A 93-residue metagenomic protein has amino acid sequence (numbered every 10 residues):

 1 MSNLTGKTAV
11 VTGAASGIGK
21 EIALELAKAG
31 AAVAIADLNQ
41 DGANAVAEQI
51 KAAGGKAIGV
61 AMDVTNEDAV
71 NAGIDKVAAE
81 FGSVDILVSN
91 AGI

Functional and structural regions predicted by a protein language model:
N3-A34: Canonical Rossmann dinucleotide-binding motif of NAD(H)/NADP(H)-dependent dehydrogenases/reductases, specifically
T5, A53-K56, K76-L87: A glycine-rich helix->loop->beta "capping" turn within Rossmann-like NAD(P)(H)-dependent oxidoreductase domains
T12-G13, V84-A91: Rossmann-fold scaffold of SDR-type NAD(P)-dependent oxidoreductases
K20-L24, Q40, A47: A generic structural signal for short, well-ordered alpha-helical segments in conserved domains
A31-V46: Conserved glycine-rich Rossmann-like NAD(P)H-binding loop of the short-chain dehydrogenase/reductase
I35, V60-A61: Conserved residues in the N-terminal Rossmann fold of short-chain dehydrogenase/reductase
Q40-D41, A61-D75: The beta1-alpha1 cofactor-binding region of Rossmann-like NAD(H)/NADP(H)-dependent oxidoreductases
V46-G54: Short, conserved SAM-binding/catalytic segment of Class I S-adenosyl-L-methionine-dependent methyltransferases
